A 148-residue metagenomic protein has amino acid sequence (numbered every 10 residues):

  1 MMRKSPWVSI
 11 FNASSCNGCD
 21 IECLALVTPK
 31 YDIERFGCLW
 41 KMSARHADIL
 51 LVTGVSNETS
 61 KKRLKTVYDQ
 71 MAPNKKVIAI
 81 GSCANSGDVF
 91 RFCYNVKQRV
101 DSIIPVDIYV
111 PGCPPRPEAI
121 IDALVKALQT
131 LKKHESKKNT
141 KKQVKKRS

Functional and structural regions predicted by a protein language model:
M1-S148: Iron-sulfur-associated redox domains of electron-transfer enzymes in respiratory and anaerobic energy metabolism
